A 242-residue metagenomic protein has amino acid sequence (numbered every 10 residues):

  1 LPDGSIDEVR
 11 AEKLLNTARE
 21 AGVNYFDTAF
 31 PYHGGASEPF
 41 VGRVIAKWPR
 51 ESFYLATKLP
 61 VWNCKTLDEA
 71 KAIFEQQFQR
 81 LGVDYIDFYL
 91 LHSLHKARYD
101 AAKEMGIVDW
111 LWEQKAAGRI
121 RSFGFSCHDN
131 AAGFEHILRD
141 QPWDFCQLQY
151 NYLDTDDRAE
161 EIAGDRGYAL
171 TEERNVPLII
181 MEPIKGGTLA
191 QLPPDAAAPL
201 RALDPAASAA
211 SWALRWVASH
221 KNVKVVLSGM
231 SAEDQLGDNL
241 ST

Functional and structural regions predicted by a protein language model:
L1-F53, W110, A116: N-terminal binding-site loop/beta-alpha segment at the start of enzyme catalytic domains that lines or forms
L1-V9, K58-E69, A97-D100, A196-P205: Active-site mouth loops of central-metabolism enzymes
S5-A18, T66-G82, H128-L138, A209-W216: Short, acidic/polar
D7-R10, A70-F74, K103-D109, A159-G167: Charged helix-capping and loop-helix junction motifs
A18, F26, V41, L55 (+8 more regions): Conserved, mostly hydrophobic/aromatic
R19, V23-N24, D140, I162 (+1 more regions): Structured C-terminal cap/extension of enzyme domains
N24-Y25, S52-K58, Y85-L90, R119-G124 (+3 more regions): Structural preference for beta-strand elements that scaffold enzyme active sites
S37-A46, L67-F78, R98-D109, D129-P142: Distinct, well-ordered alpha-helical segments
